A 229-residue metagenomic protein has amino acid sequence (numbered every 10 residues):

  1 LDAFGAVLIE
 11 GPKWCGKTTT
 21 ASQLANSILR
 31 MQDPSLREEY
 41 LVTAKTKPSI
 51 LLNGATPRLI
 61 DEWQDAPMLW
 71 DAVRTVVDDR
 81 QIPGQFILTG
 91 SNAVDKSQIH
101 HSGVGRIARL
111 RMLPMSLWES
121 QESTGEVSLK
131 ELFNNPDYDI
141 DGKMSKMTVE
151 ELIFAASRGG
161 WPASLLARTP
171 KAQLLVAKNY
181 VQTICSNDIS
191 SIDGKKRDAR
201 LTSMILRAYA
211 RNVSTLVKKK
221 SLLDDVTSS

Functional and structural regions predicted by a protein language model:
I9: Hydrophobic anchor at the beta1->P-loop junction of P-loop NTPases
K17-T18: Conserved lysine of the Walker
A21-S22: Post-Walker A alpha-helix
I28-P57: Short glycine-rich substrate-engagement loop in P-loop NTPases that contacts/grips substrate
L59-I60, Q85-S91, R111, S120: Structural recognition of the conserved hydrophobic beta-strand(s) that form the central parallel beta-sheet of P-loop
W70-V94: Conserved catalytic/switch belt of AAA+ P-loop NTPases
V94-R109, Q121-E126: Short regulatory helix/loop adjacent to the ATP-binding pocket of P-loop NTPases
E122-S229: Interdomain hinge/linker elements that couple catalytic modules in large macromolecular machines
